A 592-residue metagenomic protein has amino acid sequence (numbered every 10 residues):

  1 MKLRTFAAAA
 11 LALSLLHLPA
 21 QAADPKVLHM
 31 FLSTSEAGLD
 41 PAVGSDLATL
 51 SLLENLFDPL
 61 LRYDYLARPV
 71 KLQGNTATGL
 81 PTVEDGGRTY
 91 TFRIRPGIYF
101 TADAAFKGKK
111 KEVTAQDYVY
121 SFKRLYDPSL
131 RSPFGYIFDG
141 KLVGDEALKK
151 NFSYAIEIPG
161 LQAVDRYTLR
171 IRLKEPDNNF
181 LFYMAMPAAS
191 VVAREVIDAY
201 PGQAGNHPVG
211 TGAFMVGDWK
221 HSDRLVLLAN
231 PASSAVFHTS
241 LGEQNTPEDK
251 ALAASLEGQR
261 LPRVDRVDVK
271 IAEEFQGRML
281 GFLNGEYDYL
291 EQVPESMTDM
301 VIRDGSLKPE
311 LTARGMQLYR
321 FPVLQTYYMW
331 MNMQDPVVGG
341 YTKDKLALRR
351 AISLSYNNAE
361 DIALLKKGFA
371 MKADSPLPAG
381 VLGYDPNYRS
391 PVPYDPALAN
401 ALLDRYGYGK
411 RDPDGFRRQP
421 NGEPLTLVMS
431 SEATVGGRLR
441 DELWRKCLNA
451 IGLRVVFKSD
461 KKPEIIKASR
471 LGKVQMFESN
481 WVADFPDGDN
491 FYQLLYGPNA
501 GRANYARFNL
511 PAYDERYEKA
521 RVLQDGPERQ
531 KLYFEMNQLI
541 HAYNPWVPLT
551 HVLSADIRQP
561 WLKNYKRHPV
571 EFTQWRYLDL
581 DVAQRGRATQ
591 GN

Functional and structural regions predicted by a protein language model:
M1-A7: Bacterial N-terminal signal peptides that target proteins for export
A8-H17: Bacterial N-terminal signal peptides
L18-A22: Sec/Tat signal peptide C-region and signal peptidase I cleavage site
F31-D85, V209: N-terminal lobe/hinge region of extracytoplasmic solute-binding protein
Y65-L66, T89, R95-R131, L161 (+9 more regions): Extracytoplasmic/periplasmic ligand-capture domains
E84-G86, D165, H221: Residue-level recognition of beta-strand termini and adjacent short loop/turns
S132-K150, Y154-M184: Non-catalytic accessory/assembly modules
L549: Active-site-proximal polar cores
